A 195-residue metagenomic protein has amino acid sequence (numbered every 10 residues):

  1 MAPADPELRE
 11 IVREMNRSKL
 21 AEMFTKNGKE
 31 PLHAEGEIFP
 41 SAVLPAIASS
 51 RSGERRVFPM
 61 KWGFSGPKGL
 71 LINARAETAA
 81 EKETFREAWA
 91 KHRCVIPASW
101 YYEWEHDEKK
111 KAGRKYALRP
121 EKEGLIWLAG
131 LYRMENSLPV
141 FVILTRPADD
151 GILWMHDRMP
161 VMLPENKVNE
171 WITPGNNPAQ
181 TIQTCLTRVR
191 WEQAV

Functional and structural regions predicted by a protein language model:
M1-V195: Short linear sequence motif anchored by a di-proline
